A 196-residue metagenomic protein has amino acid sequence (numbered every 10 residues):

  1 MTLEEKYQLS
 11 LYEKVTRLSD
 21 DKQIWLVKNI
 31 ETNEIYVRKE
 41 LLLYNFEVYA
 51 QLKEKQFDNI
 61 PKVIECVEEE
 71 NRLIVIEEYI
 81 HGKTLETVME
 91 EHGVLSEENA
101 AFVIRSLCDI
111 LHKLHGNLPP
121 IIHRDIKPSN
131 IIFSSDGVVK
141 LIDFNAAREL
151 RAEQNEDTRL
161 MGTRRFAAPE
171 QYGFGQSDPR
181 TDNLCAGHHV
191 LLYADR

Functional and structural regions predicted by a protein language model:
E13, R17-A50: ATP-binding glycine-rich loop module of kinase domains
Q56-E65: Conserved HxN/HPN-centered segment at the entrance to the catalytic loop of eukaryotic protein kinase-like domains
E70-T84: Conserved short submotifs of the Hanks-type protein kinase catalytic core that shape the nucleotide-binding pocket
L85-L95: AlphaC helix of the protein kinase catalytic domain
V103-I104: Activation segment signature within eukaryotic-like protein kinase domains
D109-I121: Protein kinase catalytic-loop region centered on the HRD/HxD motif
D157-E170: Conserved activation segment of eukaryotic-like protein kinases, specifically the C-terminal portion of the activation
